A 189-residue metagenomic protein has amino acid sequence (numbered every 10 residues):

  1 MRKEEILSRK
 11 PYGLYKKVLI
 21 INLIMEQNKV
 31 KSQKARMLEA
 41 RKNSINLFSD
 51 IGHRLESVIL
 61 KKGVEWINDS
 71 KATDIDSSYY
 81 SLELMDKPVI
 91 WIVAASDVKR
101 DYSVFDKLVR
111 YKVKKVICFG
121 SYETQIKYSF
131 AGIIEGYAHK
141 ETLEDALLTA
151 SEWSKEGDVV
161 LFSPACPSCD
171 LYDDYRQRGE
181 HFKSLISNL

Functional and structural regions predicted by a protein language model:
M1-Y15, V30-S32, E152, D170 (+1 more regions): Phosphate-binding loop of NTP-binding sites
R9-G13, S103-D158: C-terminal helical cap/extension that packs against the catalytic core of soluble nucleotide-cofactor enzymes
G13-K112: Nucleotide phosphate-binding/pyrophosphate-handling subdomain across enzymes that bind or process nucleotide phosphates
E65, S168-Y172: A short acidic, helix-capping loop that chelates divalent metal ions and anchors anionic groups
K71, G136-H139, L171: A structural signal for short, well-ordered beta-strand elements
S77, Q125-Y128, L171: Phosphate- and divalent-cation-binding pockets in alpha/beta enzyme and binding domains that engage nucleotide-derived
L161-A165: Short beta-strands and strand-loop turn motifs
